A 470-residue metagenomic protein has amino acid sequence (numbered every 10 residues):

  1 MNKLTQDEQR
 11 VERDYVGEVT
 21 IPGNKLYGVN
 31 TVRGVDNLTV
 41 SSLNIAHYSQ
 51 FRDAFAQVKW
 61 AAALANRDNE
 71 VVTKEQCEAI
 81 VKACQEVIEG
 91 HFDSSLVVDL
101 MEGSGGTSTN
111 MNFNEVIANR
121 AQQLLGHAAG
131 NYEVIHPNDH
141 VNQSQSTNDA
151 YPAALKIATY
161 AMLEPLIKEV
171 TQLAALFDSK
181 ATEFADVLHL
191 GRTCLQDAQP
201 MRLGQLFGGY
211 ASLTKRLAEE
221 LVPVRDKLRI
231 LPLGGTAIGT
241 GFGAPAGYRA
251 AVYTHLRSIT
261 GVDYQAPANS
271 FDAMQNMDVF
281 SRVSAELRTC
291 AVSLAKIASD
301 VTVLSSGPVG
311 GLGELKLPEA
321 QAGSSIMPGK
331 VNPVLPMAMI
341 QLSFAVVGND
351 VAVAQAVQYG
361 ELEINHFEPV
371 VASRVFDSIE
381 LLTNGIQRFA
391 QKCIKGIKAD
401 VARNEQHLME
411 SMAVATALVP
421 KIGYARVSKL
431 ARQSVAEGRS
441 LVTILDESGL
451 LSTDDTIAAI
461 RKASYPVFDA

Functional and structural regions predicted by a protein language model:
M1-A470: Conserved, well-structured ligand/cofactor-binding cores
